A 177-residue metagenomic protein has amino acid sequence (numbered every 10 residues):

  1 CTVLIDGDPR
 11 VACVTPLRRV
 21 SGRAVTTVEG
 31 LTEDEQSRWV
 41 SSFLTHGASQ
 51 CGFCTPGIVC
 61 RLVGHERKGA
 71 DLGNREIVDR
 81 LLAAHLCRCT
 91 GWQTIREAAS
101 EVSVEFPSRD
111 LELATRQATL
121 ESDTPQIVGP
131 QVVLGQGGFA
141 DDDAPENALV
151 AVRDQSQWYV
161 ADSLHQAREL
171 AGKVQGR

Functional and structural regions predicted by a protein language model:
L4, P16, G57, W92-I95: Cys/His-rich metal-chelating microdomains
L4-E29, H65-I77, A99-R116: Non-heme iron-sulfur electron-transfer modules
L4-V11, T27-F53, K68-R88: Immediate flanking context of iron-sulfur cluster ligation sites
S21-A24, G47, E146-V150: Short amphipathic alpha-helical segments
E33, S37, T45-A48, G52 (+7 more regions): Electropositive phosphate-/nucleotide-binding environments in soluble metabolic enzymes
I58-H65, I95, A99: Buried hydrophobic packing segments
L82-C87, G91-R96, V102-R177: Cofactor-binding beta-sheet edge motifs in enzyme active sites
